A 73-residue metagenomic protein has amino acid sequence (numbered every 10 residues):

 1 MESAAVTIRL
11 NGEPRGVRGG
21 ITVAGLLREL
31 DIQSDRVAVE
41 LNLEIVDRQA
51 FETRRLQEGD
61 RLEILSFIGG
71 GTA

Functional and structural regions predicted by a protein language model:
M1-A73: Ubiquitin-like/PB1-type beta-grasp interaction modules and other compact soluble beta-rich domains
